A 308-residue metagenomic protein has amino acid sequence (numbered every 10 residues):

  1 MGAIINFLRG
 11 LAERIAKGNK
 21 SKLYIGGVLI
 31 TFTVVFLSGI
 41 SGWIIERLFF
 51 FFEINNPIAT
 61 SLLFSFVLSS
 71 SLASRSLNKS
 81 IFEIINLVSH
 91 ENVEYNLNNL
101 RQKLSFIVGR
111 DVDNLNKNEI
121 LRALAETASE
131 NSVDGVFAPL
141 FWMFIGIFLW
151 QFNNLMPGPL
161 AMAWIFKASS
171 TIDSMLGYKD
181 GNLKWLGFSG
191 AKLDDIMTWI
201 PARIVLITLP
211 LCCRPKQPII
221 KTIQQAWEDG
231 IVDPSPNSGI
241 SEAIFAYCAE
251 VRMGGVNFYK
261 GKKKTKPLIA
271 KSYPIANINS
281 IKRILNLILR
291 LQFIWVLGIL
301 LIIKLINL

Functional and structural regions predicted by a protein language model:
M1-S169, G177-L308: Hydrophobic alpha-helical transmembrane segments
S174: Glycine-rich phosphate/dinucleotide-binding loop and adjoining beta-alpha-beta core of small-molecule
